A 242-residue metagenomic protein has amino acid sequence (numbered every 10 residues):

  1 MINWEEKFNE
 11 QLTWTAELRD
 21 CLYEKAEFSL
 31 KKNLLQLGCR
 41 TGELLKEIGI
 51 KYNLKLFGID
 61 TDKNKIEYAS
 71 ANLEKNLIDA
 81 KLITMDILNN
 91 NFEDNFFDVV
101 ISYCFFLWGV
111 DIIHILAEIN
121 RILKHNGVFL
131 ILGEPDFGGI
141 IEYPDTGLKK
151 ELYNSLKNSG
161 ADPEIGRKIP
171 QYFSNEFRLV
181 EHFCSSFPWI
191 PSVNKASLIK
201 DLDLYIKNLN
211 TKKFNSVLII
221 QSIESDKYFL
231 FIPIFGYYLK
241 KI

Functional and structural regions predicted by a protein language model:
M1-K32, E43-E47, K65-Y68, N72: Conserved class I S-adenosyl-L-methionine
N3-W4, V180-L230: C-terminal helical/coil "lid" or tail adjacent to the Rossmann-like core of SAM-dependent
L35, T41-N89: Class I SAM-dependent methyltransferase SAM/SAH-binding core
L88-V100: A short acidic, Gly/Pro-enriched loop at the edge of an enzyme's catalytic core that lines a small-molecule cofactor
V99-I112: A short SAM/SAH-binding and catalytic strip from SAM-dependent methyltransferases
I113-V128: A short glycine-rich, Lys/Arg-flanked "PGG" loop and its adjoining helix->strand segment in the class I
L130-V193, K207-T211: Conserved catalytic/acceptor-binding region of the Class I
E176-R178, I232-I242: Core SAM-dependent methyltransferase catalytic element
